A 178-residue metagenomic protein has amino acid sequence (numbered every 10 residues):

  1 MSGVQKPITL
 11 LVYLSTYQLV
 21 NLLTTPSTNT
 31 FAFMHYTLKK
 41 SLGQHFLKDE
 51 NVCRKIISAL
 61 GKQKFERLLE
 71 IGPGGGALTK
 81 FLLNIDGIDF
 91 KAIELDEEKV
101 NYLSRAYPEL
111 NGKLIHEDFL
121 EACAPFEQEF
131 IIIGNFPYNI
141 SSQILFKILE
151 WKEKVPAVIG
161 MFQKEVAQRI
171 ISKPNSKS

Functional and structural regions predicted by a protein language model:
M1-V4, A92: Short intrinsically disordered, low-complexity coil segments enriched in acidic
S2, L10-Y17, L22-L23: Intrinsic disorder
K6-P7, N29: Polybasic, lysine-rich low-complexity intrinsically disordered segments
T25-S178: Catalytic cores of RNA-modifying enzymes
